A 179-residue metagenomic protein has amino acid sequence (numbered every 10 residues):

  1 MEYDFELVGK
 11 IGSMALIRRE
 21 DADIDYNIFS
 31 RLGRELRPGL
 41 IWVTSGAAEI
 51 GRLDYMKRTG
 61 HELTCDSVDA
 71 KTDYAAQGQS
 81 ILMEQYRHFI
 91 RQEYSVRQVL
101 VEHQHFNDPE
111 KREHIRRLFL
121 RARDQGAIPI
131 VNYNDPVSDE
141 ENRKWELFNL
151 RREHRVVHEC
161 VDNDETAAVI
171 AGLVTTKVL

Functional and structural regions predicted by a protein language model:
M1-L179: Nucleotide/pyrophosphate-binding catalytic subdomain
